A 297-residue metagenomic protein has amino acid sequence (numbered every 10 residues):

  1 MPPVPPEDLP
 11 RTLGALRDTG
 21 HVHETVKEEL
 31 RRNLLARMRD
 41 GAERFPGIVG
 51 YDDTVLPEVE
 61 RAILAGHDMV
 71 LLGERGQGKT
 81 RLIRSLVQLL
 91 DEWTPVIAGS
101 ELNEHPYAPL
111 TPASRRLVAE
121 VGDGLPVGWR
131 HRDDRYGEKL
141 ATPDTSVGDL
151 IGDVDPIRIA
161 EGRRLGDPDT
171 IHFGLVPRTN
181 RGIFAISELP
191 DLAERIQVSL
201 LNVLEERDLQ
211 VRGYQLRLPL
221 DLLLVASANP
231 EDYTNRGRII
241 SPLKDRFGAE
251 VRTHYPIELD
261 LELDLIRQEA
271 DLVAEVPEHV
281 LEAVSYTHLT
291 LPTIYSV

Functional and structural regions predicted by a protein language model:
P2-Y255: Conserved ASCE/P-loop NTPase catalytic core
H23-K27, R236, E250-L289: Conserved C-terminal "switch" segment of AAA+ ATPases
L64, D232, R267, P292-T293: Charged, amphipathic alpha-helical interaction segments
P109-P112, V280, Y295: A generic alpha-helix propensity feature with a strong bias for hydrophobic helices
H288-V297: Single conserved hydrophobic/aromatic residue that forms the stacking wall/gate of nucleotide- or nucleobase-binding
